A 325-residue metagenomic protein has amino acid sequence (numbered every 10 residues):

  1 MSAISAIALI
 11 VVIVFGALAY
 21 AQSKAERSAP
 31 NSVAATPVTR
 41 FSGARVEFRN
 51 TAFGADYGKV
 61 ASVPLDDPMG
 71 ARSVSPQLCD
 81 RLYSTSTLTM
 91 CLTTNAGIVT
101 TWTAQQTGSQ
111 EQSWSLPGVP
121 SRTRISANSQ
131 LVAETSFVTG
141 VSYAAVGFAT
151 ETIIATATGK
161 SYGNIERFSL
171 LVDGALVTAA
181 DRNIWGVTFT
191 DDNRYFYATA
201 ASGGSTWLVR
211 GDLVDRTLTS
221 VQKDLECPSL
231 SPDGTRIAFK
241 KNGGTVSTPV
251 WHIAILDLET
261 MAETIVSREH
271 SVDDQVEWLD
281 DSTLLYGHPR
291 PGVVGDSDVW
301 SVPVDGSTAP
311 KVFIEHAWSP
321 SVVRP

Functional and structural regions predicted by a protein language model:
M1-P325: Sequence signature of WD/YWTD-type beta-propeller architectures
